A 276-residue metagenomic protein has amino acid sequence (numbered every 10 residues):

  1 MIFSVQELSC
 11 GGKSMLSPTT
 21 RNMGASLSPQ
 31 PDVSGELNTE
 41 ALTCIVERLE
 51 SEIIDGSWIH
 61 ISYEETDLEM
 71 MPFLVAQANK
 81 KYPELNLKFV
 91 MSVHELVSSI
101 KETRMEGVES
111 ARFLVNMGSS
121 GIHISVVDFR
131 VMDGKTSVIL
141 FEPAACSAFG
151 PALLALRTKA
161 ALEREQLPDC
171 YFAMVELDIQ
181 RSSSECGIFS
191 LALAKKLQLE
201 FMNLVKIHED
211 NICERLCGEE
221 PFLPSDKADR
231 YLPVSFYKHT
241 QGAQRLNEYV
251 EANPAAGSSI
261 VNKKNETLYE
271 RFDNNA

Functional and structural regions predicted by a protein language model:
M1-S125, V138: Cysteine protease catalytic domains with a Cys-His-Asp triad
Q6, Q30, Q77, Q166 (+3 more regions): Residue-identity detector for glutamine
K13, K80-K81, K88, K101 (+7 more regions): Context-gated lysine
S34-L42, Y63-D67, F89, P151 (+4 more regions): Intrinsic-disorder-associated interaction segments
M105-M202: Cysteine protease-like catalytic core of ubiquitin/ubiquitin-like
F201-A276: Contiguous terminal or domain-adjacent regions that often encompass a lipid-handling module or interaction segment
